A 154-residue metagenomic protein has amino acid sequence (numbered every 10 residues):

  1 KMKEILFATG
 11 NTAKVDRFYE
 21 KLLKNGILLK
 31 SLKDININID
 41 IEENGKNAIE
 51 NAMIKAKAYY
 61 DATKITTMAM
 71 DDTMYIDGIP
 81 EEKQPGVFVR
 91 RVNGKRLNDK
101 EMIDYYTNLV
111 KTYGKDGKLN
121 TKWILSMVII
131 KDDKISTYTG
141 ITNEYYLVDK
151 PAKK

Functional and structural regions predicted by a protein language model:
K3-L6, A13-K154: Anionic-ligand binding patches
